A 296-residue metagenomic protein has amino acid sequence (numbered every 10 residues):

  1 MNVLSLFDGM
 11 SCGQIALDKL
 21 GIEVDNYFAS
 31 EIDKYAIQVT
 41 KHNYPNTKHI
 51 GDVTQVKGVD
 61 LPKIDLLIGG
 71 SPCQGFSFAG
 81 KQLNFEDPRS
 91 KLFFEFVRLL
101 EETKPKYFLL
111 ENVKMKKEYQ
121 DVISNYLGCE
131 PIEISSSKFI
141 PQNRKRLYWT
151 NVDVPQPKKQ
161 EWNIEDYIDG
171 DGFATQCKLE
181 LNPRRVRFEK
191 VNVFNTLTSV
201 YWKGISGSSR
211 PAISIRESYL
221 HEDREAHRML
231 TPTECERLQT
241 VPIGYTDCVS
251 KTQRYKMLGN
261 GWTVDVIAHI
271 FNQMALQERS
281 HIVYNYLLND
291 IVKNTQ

Functional and structural regions predicted by a protein language model:
M1-Q296: Conserved active-site and SAM-binding loop architecture of S-adenosyl-L-methionine-dependent nucleic-acid
